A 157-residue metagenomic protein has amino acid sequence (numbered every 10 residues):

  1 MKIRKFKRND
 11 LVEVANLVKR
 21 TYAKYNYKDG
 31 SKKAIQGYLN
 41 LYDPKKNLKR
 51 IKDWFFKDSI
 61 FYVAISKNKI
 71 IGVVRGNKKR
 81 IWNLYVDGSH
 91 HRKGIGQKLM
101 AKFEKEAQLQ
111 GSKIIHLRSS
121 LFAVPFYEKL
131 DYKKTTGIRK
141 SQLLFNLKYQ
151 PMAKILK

Functional and structural regions predicted by a protein language model:
K2-N16, N26-Y27: A short beta-loop-alpha structural element at the N-terminal edge of CoA-dependent acyl/N-acetyltransferase catalytic
K19-R50: Conserved GNAT-fold acetyl-CoA-binding loop/helix
P44-Y62, R80: A short helix-loop-beta-strand connector motif used in the catalytic cores of GNAT acetyltransferases and, in some
D58-G72: Conserved beta-hairpin
N77-S89: Conserved acetyl-CoA binding element of GNAT-fold acetyltransferases
R92-K105: Conserved acetyl-CoA-binding loop-helix of GNAT-fold acetyltransferases
A107-S120: Conserved GNAT acetyl-CoA-binding A-motif
H116-R118, K133-P151: Conserved catalytic-core motifs of GNAT/GCN5-like acyltransferases
